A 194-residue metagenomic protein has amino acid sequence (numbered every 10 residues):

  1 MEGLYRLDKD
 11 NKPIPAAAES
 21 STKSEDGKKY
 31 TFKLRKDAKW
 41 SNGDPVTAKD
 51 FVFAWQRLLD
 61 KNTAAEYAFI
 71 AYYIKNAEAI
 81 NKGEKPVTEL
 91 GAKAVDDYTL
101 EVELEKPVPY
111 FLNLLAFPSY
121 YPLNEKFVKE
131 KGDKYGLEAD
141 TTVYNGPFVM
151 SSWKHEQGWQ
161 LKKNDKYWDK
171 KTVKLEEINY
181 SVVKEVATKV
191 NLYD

Functional and structural regions predicted by a protein language model:
M1-E25, V143-Y144: N-terminal lobe/hinge region of extracytoplasmic solute-binding protein
E19-Y67, E101, K189, D194: Aromatic- and charge-enriched surface segment that lines or borders ligand/interaction sites
K23, K33-L34, A94, L104 (+3 more regions): Hydrophobic residues in beta-strands and at strand termini
E25, A94-D96, H155: Residue-level recognition of beta-strand termini and adjacent short loop/turns
K33, V52, E66-K126: Surface-exposed binding/hinge segments that line and control ligand-binding clefts or catalytic entry sites
L104-E177, A187: Gly/Pro-rich hinge or "lid" segments in bacterial periplasmic/extracellular proteins
N179-N191: Short helix-initiation/N-cap motifs at beta->coil->alpha
